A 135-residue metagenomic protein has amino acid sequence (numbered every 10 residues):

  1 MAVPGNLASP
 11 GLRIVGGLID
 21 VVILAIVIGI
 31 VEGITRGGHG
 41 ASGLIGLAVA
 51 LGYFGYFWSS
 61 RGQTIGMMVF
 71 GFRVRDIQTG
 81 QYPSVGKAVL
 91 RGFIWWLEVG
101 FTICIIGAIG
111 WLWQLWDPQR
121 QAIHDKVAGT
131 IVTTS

Functional and structural regions predicted by a protein language model:
M1-S135: Membrane-interfacial and juxtamembrane segments of integral membrane proteins
